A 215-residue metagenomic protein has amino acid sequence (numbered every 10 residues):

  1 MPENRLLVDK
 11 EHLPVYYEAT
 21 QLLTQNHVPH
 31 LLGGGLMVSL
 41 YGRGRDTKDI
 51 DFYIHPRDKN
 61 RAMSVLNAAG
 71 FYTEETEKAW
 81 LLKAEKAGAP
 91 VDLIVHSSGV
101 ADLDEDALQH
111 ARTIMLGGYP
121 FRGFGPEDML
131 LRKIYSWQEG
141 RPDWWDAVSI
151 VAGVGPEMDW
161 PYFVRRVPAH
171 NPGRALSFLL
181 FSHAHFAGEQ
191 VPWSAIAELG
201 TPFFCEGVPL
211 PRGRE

Functional and structural regions predicted by a protein language model:
M1-E215: Compositionally biased terminal segments of proteins
